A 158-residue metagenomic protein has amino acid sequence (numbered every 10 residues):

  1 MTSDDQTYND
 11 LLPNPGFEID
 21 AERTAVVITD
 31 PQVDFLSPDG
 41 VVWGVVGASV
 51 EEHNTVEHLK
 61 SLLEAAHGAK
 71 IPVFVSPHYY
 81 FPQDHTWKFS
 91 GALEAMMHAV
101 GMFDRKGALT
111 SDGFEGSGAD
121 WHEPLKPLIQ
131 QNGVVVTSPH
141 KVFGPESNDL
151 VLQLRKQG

Functional and structural regions predicted by a protein language model:
M1-Q131: Active-site acidic carboxylates
V135-Q157: Alpha-helical scaffold elements lining the catalytic groove of polysaccharide deacetylases
